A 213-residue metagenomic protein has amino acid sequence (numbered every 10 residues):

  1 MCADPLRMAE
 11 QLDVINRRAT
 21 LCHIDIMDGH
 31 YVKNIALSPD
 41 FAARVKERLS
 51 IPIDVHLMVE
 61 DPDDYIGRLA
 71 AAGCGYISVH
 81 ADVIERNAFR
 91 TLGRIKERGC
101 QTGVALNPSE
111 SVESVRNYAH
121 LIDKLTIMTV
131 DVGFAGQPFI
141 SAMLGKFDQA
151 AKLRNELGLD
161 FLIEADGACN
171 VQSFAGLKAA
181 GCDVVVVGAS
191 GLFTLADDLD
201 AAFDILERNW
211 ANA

Functional and structural regions predicted by a protein language model:
M1-C2, V55-D63, A105-E113, L162-Q172: Glycine-rich beta-to-alpha transition loops that act as phosphate-gripper elements at the mouths of alpha/beta enzyme
D4-R7, A19, G75-L162: Conserved anion-binding
M8, D25, L69, L125 (+5 more regions): Conserved, mostly hydrophobic/aromatic
L12, D63-A71, E110-L121, A168-V185: Catalytic cores of alpha/beta
R17-A19, R48, A71-A72, R98 (+2 more regions): Structural motif
H23-R94: N-terminal active-site wall of soluble small-molecule enzyme domains
I35-V55, R94-G103, M143-I163, I205-A213: Alpha-helix-loop-beta-strand connector modules within alpha/beta enzyme cores
K178, L192-A213: C-terminal helical cap(s) of enzyme catalytic domains, especially alpha/beta-barrels
